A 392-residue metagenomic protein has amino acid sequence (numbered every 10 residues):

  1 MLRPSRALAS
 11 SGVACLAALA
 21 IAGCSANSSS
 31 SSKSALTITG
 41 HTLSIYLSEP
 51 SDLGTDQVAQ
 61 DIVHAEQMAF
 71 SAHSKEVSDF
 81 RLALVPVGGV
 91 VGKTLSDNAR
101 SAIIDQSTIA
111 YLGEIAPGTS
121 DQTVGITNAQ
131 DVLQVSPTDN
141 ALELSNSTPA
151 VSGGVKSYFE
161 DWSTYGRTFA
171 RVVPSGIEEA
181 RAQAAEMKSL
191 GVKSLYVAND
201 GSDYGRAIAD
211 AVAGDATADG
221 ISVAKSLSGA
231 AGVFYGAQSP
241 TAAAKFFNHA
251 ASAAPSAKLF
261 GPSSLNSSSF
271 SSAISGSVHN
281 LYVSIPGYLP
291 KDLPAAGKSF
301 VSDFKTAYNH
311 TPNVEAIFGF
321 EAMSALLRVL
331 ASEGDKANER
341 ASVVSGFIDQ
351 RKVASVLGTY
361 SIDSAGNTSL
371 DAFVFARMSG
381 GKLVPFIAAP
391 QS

Functional and structural regions predicted by a protein language model:
M1-G12: Bacterial N-terminal signal peptides that target proteins for export
P4, S31-K33, Q57-I62, A72 (+2 more regions): Beta-alpha junction/loop-to-helix N-cap segments that form part of ligand/metal-binding clefts
A20-G23: C-terminal motif of bacterial Sec signal peptides marking the signal peptidase cleavage site
S25-S28: Bacterial signal peptide processing site
T39-E66, F70, E114-I115, S194-A198: Short beta-strand segments enriched in small/hydrophobic residues
I109-D219, K258-F260, S264-G276: Extracytoplasmic ligand/sensor domains, especially the bilobed periplasmic-binding protein
F247-F320, A331-G334, L383-Q391: Extracellular/periplasmic periplasmic-binding protein-like sensory domains
A307-A316, L327-L383: Segments of small-molecule ligand-sensing domains
